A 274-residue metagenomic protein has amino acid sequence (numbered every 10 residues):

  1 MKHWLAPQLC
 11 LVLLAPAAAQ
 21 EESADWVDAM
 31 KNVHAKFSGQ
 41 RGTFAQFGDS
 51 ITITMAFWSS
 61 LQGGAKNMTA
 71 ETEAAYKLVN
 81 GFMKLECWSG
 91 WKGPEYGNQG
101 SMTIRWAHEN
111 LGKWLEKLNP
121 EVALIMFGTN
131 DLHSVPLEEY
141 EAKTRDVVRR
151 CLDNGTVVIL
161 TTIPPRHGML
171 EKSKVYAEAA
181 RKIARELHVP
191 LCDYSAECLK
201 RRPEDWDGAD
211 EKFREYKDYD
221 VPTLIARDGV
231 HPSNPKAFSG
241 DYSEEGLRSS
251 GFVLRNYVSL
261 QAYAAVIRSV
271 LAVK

Functional and structural regions predicted by a protein language model:
M1-K84, E204, V230, P235-A237 (+1 more regions): N-terminal secretory targeting modules
K36-E141, K212-E215, E244-G246: Conserved SGNH/GDSL esterase-like catalytic core that processes O-acyl groups on lipids and polysaccharides
Q40-T43, L118-L124, L152-I159, L187-P190: Loop/turn elements at helix/coil->beta-strand transitions in domains of secreted/extracellular proteins
F47-I51, I125-N130, T161-P165, D193-C198 (+1 more regions): Active-site-proximal beta-strand/loop segments in catalytic clefts of secreted hydrolases
T52, A56, G128, R145 (+4 more regions): Sec-exported extracytoplasmic/periplasmic mature domains
Y140, T144, S259: Aromatic/hydrophobic pocket-lining residues that form the small-molecule binding cavity in soluble enzyme cores
V148-E178: Active-site segments of SGNH/GDSL-like serine hydrolases that catalyze O-acetyl group transfer/hydrolysis on lipids
H167-K274: Catalytic His-Asp segment of secreted/periplasmic serine-dependent ester chemistry enzymes
